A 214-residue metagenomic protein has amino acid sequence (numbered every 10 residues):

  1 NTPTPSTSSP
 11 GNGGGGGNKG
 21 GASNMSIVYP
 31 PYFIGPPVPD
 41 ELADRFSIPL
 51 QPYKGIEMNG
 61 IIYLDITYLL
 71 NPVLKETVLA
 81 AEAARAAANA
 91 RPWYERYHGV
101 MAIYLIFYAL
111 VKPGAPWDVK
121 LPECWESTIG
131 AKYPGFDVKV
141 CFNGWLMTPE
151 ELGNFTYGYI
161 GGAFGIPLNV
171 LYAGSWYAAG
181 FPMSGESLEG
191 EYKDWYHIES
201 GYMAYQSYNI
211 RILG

Functional and structural regions predicted by a protein language model:
N1-S26: Intrinsically disordered, compositionally biased low-complexity regions
G17-F155: Glycine-rich short-loop/terminal segments
I48, L171-G214: Active-site or metal-binding loop neighborhoods of secreted/extracellular toxin and effector enzymes
E151-Y159, Y196-G201: Well-ordered alpha-helical segments within folded domains of soluble proteins
N154-F164, A173-Y177: Short, hydrophobic/amphipathic alpha-helical patches that form generic packing surfaces within helical domains
